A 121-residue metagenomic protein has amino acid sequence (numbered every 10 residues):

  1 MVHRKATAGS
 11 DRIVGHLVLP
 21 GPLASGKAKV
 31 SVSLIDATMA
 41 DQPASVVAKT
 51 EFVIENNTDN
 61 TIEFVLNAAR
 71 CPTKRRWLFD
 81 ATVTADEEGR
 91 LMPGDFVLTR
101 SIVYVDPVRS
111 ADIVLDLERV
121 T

Functional and structural regions predicted by a protein language model:
V2-A6, I102-T121: Extracellular beta-sheet/turn segments enriched in Thr/Pro/Gly and aliphatic residues
D11-P20: A short, amphipathic beta-strand motif
L19-G21, D36, A85: Short solvent-exposed capping/turn motifs at the termini of beta-strands
G21-K27, C71-T73: A short beta-turn/strand-edge loop motif at beta-sheet boundaries
S45-E55, L98-V103: Solvent-exposed serine/threonine-rich low-complexity stretches and specific carbohydrate-binding patches
A48-R70: A beta-strand/beta-hairpin structural motif
T73-A85: A short, solvent-exposed beta-strand micro-motif common in secreted/extracellular proteins
T82-L98: Short acidic/polar inter-strand loop motif in beta-rich domains
